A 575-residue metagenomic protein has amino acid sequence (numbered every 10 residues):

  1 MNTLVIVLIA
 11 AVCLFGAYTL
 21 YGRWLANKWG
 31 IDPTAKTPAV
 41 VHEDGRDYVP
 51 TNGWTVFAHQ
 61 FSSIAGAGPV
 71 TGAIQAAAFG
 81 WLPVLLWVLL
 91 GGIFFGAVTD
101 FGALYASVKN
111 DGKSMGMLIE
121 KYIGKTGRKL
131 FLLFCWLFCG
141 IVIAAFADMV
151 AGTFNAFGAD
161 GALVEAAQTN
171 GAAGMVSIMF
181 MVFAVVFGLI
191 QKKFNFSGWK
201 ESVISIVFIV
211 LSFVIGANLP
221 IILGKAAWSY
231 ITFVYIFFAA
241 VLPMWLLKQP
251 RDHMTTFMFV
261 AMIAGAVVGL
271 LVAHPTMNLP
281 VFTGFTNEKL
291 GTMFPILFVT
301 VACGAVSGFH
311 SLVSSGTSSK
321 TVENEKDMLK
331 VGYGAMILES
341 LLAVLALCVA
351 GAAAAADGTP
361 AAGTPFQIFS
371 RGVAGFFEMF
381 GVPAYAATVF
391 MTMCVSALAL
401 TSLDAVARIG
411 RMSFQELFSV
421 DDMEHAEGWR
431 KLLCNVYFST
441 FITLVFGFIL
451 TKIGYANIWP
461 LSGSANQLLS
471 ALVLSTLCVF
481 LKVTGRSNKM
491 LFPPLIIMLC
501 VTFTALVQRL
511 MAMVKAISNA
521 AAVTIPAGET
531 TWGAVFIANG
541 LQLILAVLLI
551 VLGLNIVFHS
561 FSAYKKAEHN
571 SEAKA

Functional and structural regions predicted by a protein language model:
N2, P69-V70, L82, I141-L163 (+12 more regions): Transmembrane helix-loop junctions in multi-pass membrane proteins
N2-T19, A76-S107, G116, G174-A184 (+4 more regions): Extracellular loop-to-transmembrane helix junctions
G16-G30, F134, G171-I215, K225-V272 (+3 more regions): Membrane-interface loop-to-helix entry segments
G16-V70, T256, T292, I296: Membrane-interface "cap" regions at the ends of multi-pass membrane proteins
R23-V49, G72-Q75, L85, L89 (+5 more regions): Flexible loop linkers connecting adjacent transmembrane helices in multi-pass alpha-helical membrane transporters
A67-I74, G91-T99, A103, S107-D111 (+5 more regions): Membrane-helix boundary/coupling elements in multi-pass transport proteins
F101, L270-G284, I337-G372: Extracellular/periplasmic helix-exit of transmembrane alpha-helices
K125-G140, G334-S340, A387, E416-K452: Loop-to-transmembrane helix boundary motifs in multi-pass membrane proteins
